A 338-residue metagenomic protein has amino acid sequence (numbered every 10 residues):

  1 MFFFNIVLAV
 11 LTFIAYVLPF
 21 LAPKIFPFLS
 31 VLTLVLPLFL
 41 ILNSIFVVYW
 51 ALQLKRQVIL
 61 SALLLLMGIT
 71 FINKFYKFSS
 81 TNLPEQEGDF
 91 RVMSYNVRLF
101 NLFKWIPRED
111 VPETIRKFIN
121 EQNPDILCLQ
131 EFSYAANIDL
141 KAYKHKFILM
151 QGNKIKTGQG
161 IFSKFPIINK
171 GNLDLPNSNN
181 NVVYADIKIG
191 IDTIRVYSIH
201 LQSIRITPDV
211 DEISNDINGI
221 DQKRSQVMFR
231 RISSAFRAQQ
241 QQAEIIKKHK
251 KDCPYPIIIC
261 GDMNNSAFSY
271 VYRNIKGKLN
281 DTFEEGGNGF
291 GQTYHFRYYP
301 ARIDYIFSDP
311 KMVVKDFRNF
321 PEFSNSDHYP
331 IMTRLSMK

Functional and structural regions predicted by a protein language model:
M1-L140, Q151, A243-E244, K338: N-terminal, active-site-proximal structural segment of metallo-dependent hydrolase catalytic domains
M1-T12, V17-W50, V58-A62, N172-L173 (+3 more regions): Metal-dependent phosphoester-hydrolase catalytic domains
L65-D89, E113-K117, I126-D211, I306 (+1 more regions): Structured beta-strand-rich core segments of catalytic domains in phosphoester-bond hydrolases
R91-V97, V111-A136, R195-H200, I232 (+4 more regions): Active-site beta-strand/loop signature of hydrolases that rely on acidic residues for catalysis
S94-D110, R205-A235: Acidic/histidine-rich helix-loop elements that form or flank divalent-metal/phosphate-binding sites at the catalytic
L99-F103, S133-N137, N153-K156, N179 (+4 more regions): Active-site environment of divalent metal-dependent phosphoester hydrolases
P107, V111, M150-K154, N177 (+6 more regions): Extracytoplasmic/periplasmic, Sec-exported soluble proteins
E109-V111, Y143-K146, I213-N215, I275-K278: Glycine-rich, phosphate-binding/catalytic loops in enzymes
